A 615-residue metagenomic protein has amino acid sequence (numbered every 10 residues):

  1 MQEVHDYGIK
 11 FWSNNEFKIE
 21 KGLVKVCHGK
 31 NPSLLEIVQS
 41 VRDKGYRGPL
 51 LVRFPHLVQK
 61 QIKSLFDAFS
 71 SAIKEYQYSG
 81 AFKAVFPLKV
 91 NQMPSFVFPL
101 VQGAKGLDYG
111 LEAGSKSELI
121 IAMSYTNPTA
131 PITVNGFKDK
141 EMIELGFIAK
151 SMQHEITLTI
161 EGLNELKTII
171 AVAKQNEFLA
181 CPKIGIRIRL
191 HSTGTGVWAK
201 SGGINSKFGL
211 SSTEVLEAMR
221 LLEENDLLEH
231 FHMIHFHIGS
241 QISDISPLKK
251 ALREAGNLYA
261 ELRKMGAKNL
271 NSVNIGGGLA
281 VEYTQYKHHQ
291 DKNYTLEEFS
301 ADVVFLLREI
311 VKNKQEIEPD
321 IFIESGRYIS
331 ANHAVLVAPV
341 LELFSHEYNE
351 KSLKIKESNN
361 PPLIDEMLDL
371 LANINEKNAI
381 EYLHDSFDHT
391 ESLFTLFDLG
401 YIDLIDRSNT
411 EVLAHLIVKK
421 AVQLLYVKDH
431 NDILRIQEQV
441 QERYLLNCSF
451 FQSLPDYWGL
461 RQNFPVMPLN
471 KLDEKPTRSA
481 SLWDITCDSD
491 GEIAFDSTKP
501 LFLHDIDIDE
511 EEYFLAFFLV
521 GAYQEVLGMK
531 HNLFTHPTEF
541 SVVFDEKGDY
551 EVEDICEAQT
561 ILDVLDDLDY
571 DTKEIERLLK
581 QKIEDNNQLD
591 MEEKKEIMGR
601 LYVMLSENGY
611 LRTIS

Functional and structural regions predicted by a protein language model:
M1-Y46, H536, V543, E551 (+2 more regions): Conserved, well-structured core domains of diverse proteins
D6, R308-K312, E316-S615: Charged (often Lys/Glu-rich) extended helix/loop segments that serve as interaction or gating elements
N14-Q92: Low-complexity, highly charged intrinsically disordered N-terminal segments that act as targeting/localization
S79-S272, V281-E282, T295-E298, I310-V311: Active-site-proximal beta-alpha core segment in soluble small-molecule metabolic enzymes
P94-F96, I121-A122, I143, T168-I169 (+7 more regions): Short helix/loop capping segments that flank catalytic or ligand/cofactor-binding pockets
I238-G239, V273-Y283, I321-Y328: Glycine-rich beta-strand-to-loop/alpha-helix junction loops that act as flexible
H288-V303, S352: Helical (often loop-to-helix) elements that flank the catalytic cores of nucleotide-handling enzymes
